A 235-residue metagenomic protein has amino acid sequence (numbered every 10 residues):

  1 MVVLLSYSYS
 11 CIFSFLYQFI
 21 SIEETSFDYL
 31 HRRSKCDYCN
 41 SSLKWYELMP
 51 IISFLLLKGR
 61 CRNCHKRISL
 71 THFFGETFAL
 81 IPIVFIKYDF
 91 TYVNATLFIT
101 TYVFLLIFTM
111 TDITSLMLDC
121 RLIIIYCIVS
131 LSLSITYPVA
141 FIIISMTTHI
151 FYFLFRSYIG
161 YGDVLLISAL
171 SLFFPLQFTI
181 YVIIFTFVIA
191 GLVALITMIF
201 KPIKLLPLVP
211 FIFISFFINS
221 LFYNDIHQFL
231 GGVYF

Functional and structural regions predicted by a protein language model:
M1-F235: A membrane-topology feature that recognizes alpha-helical transmembrane segments and their immediate juxtamembrane
